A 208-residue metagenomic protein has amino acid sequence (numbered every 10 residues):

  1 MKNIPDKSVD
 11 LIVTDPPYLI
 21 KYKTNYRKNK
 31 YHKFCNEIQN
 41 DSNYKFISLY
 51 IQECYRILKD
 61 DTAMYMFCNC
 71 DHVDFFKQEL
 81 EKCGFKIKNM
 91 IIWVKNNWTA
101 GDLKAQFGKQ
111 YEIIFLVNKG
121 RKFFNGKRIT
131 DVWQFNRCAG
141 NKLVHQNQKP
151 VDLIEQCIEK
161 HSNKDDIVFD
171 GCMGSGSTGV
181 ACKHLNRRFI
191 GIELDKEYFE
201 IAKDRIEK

Functional and structural regions predicted by a protein language model:
M1-E200: Core catalytic lobe of class I
K203-K208: Short, conserved SAM-binding/catalytic segment of Class I S-adenosyl-L-methionine-dependent methyltransferases
